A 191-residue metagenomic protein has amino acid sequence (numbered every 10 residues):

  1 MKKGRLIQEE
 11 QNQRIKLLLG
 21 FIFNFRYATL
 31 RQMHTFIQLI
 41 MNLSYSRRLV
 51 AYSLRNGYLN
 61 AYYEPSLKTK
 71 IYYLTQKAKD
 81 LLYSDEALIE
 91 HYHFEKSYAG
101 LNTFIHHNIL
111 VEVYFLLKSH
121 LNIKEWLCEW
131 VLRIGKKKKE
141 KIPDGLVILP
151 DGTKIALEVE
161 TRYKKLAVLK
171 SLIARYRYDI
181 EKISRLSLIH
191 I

Functional and structural regions predicted by a protein language model:
M1-S97: Nuclease-adjacent, charged terminal/linker segments that flank catalytic cores
Y62, N102-T103, Y114-I155, Y163-V168: Active-site metal-binding core of divalent-cation-utilizing nuclease and nuclease-like domains
F94-L110: A short, highly charged nucleic-acid-interacting micro-segment common to nuclease and nuclease-linked defense proteins
V111-L117, D179-K182: Metal-dependent nuclease catalytic cores in nucleic-acid-processing enzymes, especially RNase H-like/related
R162-K182: Mg2+/Mn2+-dependent nuclease catalytic core
I189-I191: Conserved small/polar residues in nucleotide/adenosyl-binding loops
